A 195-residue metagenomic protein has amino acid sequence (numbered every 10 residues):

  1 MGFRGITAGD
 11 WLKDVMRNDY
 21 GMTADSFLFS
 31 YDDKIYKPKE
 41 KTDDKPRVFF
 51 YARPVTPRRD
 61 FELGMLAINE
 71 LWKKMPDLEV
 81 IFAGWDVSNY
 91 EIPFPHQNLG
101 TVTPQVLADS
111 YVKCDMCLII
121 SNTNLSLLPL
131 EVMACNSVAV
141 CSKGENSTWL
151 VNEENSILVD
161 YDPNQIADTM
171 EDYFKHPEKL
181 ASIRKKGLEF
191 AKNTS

Functional and structural regions predicted by a protein language model:
G2-T23: A short, active-site helix/loop in glycosyltransferases that binds the activated sugar's phosphate group
N18, S26-K45, D109: Acidic anion/phosphate-binding donor-loop and adjacent secondary structure in glycosyltransferase catalytic cores
E40-R59, M65-W72, I81: Conserved donor-binding/catalytic core segment of Leloir-type glycosyltransferases
G84-A108: Nucleotide-activated donor-binding/catalytic signature segment of Leloir-type glycosyltransferases, i.e., the conserved
T103-C114, A134, T148: Short acidic alpha-helix that forms the nucleotide-activated donor recognition element in Leloir-type transferases
V112-N124, S137-V138: Acidic donor-binding loop of glycosyltransferase active sites
E153-N164, D172-P177: Conserved acidic donor-binding segment of nucleotide-sugar-dependent glycosyltransferases
Y161, E178-S195: A charged, aromatic-enriched C-terminal amphipathic alpha-helix characteristic of glycosyltransferases across folds
